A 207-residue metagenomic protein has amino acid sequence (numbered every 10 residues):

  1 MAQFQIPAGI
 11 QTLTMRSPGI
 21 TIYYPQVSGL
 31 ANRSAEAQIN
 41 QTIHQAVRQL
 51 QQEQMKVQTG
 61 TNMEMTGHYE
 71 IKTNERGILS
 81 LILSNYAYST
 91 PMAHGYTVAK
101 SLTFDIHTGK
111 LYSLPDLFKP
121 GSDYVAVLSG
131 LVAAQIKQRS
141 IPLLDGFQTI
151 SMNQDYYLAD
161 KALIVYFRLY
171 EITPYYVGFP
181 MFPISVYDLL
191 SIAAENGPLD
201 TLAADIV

Functional and structural regions predicted by a protein language model:
M1-V207: Compositionally biased intrinsically disordered regions enriched in Thr/Gly
